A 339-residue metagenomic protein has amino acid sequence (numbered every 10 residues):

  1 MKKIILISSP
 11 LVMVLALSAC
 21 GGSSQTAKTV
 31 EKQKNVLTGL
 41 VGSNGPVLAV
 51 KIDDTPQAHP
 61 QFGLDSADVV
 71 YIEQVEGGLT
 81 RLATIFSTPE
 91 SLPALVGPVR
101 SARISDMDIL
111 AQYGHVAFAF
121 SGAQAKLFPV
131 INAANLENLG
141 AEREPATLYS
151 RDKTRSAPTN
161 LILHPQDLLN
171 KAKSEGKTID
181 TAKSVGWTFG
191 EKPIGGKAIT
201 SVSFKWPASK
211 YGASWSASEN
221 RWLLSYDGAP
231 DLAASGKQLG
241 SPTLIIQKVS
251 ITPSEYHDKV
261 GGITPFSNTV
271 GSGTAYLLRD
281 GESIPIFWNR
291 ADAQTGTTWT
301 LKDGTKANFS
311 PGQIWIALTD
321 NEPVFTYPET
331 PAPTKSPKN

Functional and structural regions predicted by a protein language model:
M1-I4: Positively charged n-region of N-terminal signal peptides that target proteins for export
L6-M13: Sec-dependent N-terminal signal peptides
M13, Q25-T26: Terminal accessory/targeting
A16-A19: C-terminal motif of bacterial Sec signal peptides marking the signal peptidase cleavage site
G21-S23: Bacterial signal peptide processing site
T26-Y71, E76-N339: A surface/extracellular/periplasmic glyco- and lipid-processing/surface-interacting theme
